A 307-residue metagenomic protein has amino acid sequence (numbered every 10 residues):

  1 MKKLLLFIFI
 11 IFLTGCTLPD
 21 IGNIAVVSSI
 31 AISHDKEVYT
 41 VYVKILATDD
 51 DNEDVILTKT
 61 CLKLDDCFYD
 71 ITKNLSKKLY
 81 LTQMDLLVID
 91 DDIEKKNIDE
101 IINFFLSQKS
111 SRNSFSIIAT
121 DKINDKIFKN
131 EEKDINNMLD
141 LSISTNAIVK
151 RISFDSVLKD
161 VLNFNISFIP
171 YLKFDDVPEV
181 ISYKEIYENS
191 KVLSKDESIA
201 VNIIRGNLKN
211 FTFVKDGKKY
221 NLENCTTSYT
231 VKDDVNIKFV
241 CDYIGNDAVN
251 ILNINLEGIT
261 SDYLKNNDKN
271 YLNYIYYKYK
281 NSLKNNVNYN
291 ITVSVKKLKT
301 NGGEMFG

Functional and structural regions predicted by a protein language model:
M1-K2, Y277: Generic cytosolic/nucleocytoplasmic N-terminal low-complexity/intrinsically disordered segments
K2-T17: Sec-dependent N-terminal signal peptides of Gram-positive bacterial secreted proteins and lipoproteins
G15-G307: Membrane-proximal alpha-helical signals and transmembrane carboxylates
